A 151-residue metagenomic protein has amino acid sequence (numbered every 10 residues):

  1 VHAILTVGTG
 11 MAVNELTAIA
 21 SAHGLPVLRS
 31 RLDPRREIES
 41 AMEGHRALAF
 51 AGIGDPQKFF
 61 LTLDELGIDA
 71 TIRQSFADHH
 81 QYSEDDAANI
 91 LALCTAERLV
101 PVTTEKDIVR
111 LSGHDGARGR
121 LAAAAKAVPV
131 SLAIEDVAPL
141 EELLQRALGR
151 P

Functional and structural regions predicted by a protein language model:
V1, V13-E15, E37-A41, G116-A124 (+2 more regions): Hydrophobic/basic alpha-helical segments enriched in Actinobacteria
H2-V100: C-terminal accessory "lid"/substrate-recognition subdomains
T9, K106, S131: Anionic group-transfer/hydrolysis microenvironments
A20-V27, L111-I134: A short, gly/pro- and small-residue-rich
A77-H80, L121-R150: Short, flexible loop segments at boundaries between secondary-structure elements
L91, E97-D115: Phosphate-bearing ligand-interacting subdomains that bind or position ATP/ADP/UDP/GDP/NAD(P) or nucleotide-linked
